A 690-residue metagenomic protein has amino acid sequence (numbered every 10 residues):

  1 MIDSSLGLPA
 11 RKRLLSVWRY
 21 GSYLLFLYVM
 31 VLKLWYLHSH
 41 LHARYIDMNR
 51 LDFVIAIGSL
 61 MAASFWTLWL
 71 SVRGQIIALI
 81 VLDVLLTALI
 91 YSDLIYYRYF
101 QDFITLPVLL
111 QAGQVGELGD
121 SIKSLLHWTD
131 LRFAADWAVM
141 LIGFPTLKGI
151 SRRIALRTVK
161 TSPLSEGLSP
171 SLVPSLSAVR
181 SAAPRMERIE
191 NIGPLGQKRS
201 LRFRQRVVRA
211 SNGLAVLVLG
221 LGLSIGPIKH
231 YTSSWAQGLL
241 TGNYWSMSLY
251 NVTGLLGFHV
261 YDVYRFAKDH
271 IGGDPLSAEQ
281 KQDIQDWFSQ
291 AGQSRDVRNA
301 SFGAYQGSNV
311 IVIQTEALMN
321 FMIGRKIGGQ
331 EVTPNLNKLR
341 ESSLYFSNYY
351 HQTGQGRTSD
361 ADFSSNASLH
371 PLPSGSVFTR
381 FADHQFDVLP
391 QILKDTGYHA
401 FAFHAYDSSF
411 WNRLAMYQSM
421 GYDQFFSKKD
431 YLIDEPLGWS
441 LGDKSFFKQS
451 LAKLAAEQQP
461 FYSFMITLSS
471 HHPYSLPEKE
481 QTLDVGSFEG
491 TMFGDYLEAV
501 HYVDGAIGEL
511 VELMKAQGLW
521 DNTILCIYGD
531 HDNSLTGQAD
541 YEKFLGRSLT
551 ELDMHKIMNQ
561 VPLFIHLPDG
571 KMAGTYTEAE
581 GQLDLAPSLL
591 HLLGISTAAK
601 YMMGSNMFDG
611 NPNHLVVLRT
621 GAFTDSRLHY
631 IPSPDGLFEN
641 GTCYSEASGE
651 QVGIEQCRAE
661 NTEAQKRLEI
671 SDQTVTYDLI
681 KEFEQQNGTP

Functional and structural regions predicted by a protein language model:
M1-P9, L164-I192: Short, intrinsically disordered terminal tails adjacent to the first/last structured region
L6-F26: N-terminal membrane topogenic signal
R19, Y23, L79-P163, V173-L176 (+7 more regions): N-terminal secretory/membrane-targeting segments
L32-Y45, S92-Y97: Juxtamembrane "helix-exit" motif on the non-cytosolic side of transmembrane helices
S39-L51, R73-Q75: Membrane-helix interface and helix-disruption motif detector
D47-L60, H127-V139: Alpha-helical transmembrane segments of polytopic membrane proteins
G58-I76: Canonical alpha-helical transmembrane segments
W287-P690: Solvent-exposed soluble domains appended to multi-pass membrane proteins
